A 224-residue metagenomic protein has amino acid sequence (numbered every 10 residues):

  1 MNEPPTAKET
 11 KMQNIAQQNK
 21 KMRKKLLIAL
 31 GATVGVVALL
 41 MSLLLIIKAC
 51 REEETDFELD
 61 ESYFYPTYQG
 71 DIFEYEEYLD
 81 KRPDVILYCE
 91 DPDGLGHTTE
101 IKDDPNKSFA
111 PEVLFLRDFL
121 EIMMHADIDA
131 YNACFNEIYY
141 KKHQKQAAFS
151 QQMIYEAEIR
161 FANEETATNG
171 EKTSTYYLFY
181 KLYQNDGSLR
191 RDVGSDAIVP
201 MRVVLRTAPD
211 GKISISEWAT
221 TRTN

Functional and structural regions predicted by a protein language model:
M1-K25: N-terminal Lys/Arg-rich, disordered targeting/topogenic segments
M1-N2, A29, L178: Short intrinsically disordered, low-complexity coil segments enriched in acidic
P5, N14, L27, V36 (+5 more regions): N-terminal cationic amphipathic segment used for targeting or macromolecule association
P5-T6, N14, T67, D84 (+2 more regions): Generic low-complexity segments that are intrinsically disordered, proline-rich and/or Lys/Arg-biased
Q18-S108, L114: Juxtamembrane and targeting peptides
N19-L26, M41-F73, N163-N224: Exposed beta-sheet edge and beta->alpha loop/turn motif
P92-L95, T99, D104-S108, V113-L114 (+2 more regions): Short solvent-exposed beta->alpha transition segments
